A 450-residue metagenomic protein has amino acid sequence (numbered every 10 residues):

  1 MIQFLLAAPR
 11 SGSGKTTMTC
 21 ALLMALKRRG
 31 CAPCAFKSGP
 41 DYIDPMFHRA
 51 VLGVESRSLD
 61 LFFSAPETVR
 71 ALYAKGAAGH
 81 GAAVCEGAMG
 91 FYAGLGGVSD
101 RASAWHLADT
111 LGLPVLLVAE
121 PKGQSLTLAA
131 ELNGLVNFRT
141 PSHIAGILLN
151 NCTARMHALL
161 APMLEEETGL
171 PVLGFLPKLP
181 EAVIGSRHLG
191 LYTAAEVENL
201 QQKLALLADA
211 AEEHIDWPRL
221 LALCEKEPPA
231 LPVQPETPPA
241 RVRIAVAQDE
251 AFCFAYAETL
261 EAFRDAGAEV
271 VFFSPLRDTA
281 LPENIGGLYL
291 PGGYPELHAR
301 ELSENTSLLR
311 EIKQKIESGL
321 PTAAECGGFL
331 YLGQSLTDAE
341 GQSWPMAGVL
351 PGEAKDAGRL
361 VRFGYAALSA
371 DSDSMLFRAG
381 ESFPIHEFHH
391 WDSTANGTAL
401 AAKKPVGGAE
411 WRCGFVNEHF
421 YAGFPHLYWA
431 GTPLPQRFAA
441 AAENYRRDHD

Functional and structural regions predicted by a protein language model:
M1-I2, T237-R243: A short, charged/proline- and glycine-enriched loop that marks the coil->beta-strand transition at the N-terminal
I2-L111, A119-G146, A154-A158: ATP-dependent carboxylate-amine ligase catalytic core
L5, V84-E86, L116, L148 (+2 more regions): Structural motif
A108, P238-P239, F252-D265, E269-V271 (+2 more regions): C-terminal and late-domain segments of enzyme folds
S125-E236: Internal gly/pro-rich beta-alpha loop/helix module that stabilizes soluble enzyme cofactors or their anionic handles
A195-A240, Q248-F252, H419-D450: Acyltransferase
A240-T306, R310-E317: Phosphate-binding active sites in nucleotide-utilizing proteins
P295-S374: Cysteine-nucleophile active-site neighborhood
